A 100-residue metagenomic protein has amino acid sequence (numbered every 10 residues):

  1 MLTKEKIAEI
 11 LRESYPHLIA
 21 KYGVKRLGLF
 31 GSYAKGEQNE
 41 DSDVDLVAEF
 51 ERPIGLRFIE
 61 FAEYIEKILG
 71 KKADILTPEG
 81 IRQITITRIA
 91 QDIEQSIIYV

Functional and structural regions predicted by a protein language model:
M1-R26, K35-G36, E40, E51-V100: Catalytic core of pol beta-like nucleotidyltransferases
L29: Conserved histidines in hydrophobic membrane contexts and catalytic metal-binding motifs
D45-A48: Short beta-strand->loop micro-motif that forms the acidic, two-metal-ion catalytic signature in nucleotide-processing
